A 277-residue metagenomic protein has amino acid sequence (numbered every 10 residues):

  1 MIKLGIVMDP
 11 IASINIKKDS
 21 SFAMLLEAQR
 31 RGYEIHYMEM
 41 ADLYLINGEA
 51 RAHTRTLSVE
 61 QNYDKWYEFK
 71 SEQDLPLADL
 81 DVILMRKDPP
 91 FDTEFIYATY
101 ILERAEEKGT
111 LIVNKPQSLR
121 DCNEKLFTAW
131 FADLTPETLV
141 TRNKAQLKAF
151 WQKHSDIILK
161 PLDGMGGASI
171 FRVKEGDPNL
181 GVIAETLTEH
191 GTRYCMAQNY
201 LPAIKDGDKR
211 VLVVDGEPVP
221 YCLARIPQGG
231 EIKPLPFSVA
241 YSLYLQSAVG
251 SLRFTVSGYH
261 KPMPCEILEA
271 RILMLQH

Functional and structural regions predicted by a protein language model:
M1-G5: Extreme N-terminal starter segment of soluble prokaryotic enzymes
I6, L84-M85, Q198: Redox-cofactor binding/interface segments in oxidoreductases and associated redox assembly factors
S13, K18-V140: Conserved N-proximal alpha/beta basic substrate-recognition cap immediately N-terminal to, or forming the N-lobe
D88-P90, Q117-D121, T141-L147, L162-G166 (+2 more regions): Short acidic/polar capping segments at secondary-structure boundaries
D133-S155: Rossmann-like NAD(P)H-binding beta-loop-alpha module
A145, Q152-S155, G166-F254, Y259-C265 (+1 more regions): Phosphate-binding site of ATP-dependent enzymes
E269-H277: Small/polar glycine-rich anion-binding or flexible loop at a beta-alpha turn
